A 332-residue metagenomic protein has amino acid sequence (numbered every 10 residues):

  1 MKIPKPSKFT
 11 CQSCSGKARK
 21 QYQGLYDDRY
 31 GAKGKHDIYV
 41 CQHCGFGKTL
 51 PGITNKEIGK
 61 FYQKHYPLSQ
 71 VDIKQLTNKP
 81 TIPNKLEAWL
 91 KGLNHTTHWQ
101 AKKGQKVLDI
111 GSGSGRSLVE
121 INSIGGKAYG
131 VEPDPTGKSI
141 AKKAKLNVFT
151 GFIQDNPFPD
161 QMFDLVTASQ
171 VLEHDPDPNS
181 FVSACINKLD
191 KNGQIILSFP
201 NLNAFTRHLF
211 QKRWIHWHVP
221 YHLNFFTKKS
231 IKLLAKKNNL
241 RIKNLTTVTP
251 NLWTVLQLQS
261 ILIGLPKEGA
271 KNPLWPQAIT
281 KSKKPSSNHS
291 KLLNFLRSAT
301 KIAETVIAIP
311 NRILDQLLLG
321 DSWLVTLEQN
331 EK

Functional and structural regions predicted by a protein language model:
M1-Q161, L165-S169, N179-V182, T247 (+4 more regions): Conserved N-terminal segment of class I S-adenosyl-L-methionine
Y26, L197-N224, K229-K236, P250 (+1 more regions): Short, glycine-/aromatic-enriched active-site segment of Class I SAM-dependent methyltransferases
D28-G31, K243-K284: Conserved catalytic loop of SAM-dependent methyltransferase domains
S169-P176, Y221: Short catalytic micro-motifs in class I SAM-dependent methyltransferases
P176-S180, R207: Short N-terminal helix/helix-N-cap motif within the alpha/beta-hydrolase-1
N179-Q194: A short glycine-rich, Lys/Arg-flanked "PGG" loop and its adjoining helix->strand segment in the class I
S298-A299, A303, A308-W323: Conserved Class I S-adenosyl-L-methionine
